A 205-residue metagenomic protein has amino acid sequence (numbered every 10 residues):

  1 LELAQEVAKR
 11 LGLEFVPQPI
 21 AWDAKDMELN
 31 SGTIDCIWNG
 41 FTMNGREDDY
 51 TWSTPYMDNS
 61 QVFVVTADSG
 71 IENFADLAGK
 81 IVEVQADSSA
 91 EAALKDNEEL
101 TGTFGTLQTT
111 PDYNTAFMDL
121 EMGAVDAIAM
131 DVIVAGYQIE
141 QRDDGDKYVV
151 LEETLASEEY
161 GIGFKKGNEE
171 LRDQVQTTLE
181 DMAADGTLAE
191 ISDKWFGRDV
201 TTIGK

Functional and structural regions predicted by a protein language model:
L1-G40, D185: Extracytoplasmic small-molecule ligand-binding "clamshell" domains of the periplasmic binding protein/Venus flytrap
L1-R10, K80-I81, S88-S89, G161-R198: Extended ligand-binding regions for polar small-molecule ligands
A4-L13, A90-P111, I139-D144: Ligand-binding cleft/hinge of the Venus flytrap
V16-M27, S69, L107-M122, E158: Short helix-initiation/N-cap motifs at beta->coil->alpha
A24, G40-D49, A93-E98, E121-M122 (+1 more regions): A ligand-binding cleft/hinge motif common to bilobed small-molecule-binding domains
T54, V65-V82: Flexible hinge/capping segments at coil-to-helix
D58-V65, V132-G136, E140-E180, F196-K205: Periplasmic-binding protein-like
A75-E91, G105: Short loop->beta-strand "edge-of-pocket" segments that line small-molecule binding or catalytic clefts across diverse
